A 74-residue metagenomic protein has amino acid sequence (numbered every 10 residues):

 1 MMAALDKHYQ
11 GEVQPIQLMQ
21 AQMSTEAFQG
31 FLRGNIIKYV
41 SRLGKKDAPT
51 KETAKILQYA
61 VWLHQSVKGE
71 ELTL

Functional and structural regions predicted by a protein language model:
M1-L74: Intrinsically disordered, low-complexity regulatory regions that flank transcription factor DNA-binding cores
